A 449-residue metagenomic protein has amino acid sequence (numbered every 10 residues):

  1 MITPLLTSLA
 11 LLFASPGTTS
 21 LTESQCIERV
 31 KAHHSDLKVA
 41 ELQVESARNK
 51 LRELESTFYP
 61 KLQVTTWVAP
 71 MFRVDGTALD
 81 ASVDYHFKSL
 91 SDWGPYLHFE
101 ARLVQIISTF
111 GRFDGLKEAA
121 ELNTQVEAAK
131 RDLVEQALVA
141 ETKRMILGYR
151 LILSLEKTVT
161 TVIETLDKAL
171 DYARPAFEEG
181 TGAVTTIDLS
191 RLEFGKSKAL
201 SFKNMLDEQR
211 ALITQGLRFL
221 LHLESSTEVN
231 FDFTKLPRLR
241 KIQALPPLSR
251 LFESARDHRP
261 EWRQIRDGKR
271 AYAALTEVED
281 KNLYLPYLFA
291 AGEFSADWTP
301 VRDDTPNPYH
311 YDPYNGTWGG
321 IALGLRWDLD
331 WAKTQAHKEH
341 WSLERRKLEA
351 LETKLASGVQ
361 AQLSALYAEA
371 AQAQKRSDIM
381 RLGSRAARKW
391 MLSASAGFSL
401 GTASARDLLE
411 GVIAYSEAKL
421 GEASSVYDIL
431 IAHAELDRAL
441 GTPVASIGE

Functional and structural regions predicted by a protein language model:
M1-S8: Sec-dependent signal peptide recognition, specifically the positively charged N-region followed immediately by
P16-I27: Regulatory alphaC helix of protein kinase catalytic domains
L21, R131-S254, E369, A373 (+3 more regions): Periplasmic alpha-helical coiled-coil/stalk elements that build and connect Gram-negative outer-membrane
E28-S108, A140, F252-A336, A361 (+1 more regions): A small-residue-enriched
K38-L42, E55-S56, W93-G94, I107-E135 (+8 more regions): Sec/SRP-type N-terminal targeting helices
F72, L217, S225, K419-E449: Acidic, low-complexity, intrinsically disordered peripheral segments
L206, P260, S425: Metallo-beta-lactamase
R385-L409, T442-G448: A glycine-biased, small/acidic residue-tolerant capping/turn segment at secondary-structure junctions
